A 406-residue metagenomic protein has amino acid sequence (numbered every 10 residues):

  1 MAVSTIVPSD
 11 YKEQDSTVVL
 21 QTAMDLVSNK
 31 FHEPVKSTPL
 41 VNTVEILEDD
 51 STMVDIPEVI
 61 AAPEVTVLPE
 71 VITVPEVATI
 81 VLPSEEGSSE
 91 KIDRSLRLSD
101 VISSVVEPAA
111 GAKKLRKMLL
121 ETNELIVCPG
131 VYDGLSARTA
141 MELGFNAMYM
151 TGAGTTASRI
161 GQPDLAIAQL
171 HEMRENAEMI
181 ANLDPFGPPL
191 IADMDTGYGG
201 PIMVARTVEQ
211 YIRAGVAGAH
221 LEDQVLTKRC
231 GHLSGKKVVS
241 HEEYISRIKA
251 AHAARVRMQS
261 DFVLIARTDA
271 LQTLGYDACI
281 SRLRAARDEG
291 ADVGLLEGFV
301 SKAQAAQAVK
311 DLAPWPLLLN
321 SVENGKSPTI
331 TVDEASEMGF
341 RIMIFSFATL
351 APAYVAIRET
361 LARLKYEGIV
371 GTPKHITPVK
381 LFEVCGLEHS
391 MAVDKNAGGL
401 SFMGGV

Functional and structural regions predicted by a protein language model:
M1-K12: N-terminal acidic, proline/glycine-rich, low-complexity intrinsically disordered segments
I46, A61, V81-S84, I102-A110: N-terminal organelle-targeting presequences
L47, P57, P63, P69 (+2 more regions): Intrinsically disordered, low-complexity proline-rich tandem-repeat tracts
D93-A109, L115, A348-V406: Extended, intrinsically disordered, low-complexity segments
V105-M118, T122, I126-L319, G325-F340 (+2 more regions): Alpha/beta enzyme core
